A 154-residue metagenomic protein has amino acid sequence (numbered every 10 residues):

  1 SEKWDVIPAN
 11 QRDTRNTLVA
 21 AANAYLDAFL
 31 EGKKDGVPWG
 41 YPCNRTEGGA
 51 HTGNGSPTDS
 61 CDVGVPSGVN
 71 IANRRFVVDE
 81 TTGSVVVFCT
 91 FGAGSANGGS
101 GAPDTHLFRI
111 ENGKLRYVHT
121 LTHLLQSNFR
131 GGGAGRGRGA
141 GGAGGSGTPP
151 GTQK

Functional and structural regions predicted by a protein language model:
S1-K154: C-terminal and inter-domain tail/linker signature
